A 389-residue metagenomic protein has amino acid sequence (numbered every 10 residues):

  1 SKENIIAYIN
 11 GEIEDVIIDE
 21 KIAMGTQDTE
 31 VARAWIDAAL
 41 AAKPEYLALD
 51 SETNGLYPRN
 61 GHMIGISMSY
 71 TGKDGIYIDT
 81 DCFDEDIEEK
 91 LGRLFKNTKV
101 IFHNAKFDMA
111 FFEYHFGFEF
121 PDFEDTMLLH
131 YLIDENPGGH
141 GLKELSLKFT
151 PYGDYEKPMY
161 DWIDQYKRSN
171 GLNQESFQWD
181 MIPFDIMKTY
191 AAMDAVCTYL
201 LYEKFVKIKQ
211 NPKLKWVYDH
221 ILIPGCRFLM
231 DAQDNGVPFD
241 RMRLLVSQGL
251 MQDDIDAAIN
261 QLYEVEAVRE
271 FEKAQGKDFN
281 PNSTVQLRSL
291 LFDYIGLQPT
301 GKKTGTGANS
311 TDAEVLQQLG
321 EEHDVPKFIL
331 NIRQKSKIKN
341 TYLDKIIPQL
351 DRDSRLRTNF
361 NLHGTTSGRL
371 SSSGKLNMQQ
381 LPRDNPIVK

Functional and structural regions predicted by a protein language model:
S1-T80, P137, K148-T150, P158-P386: Conserved "right-hand" nucleotidyltransferase catalytic core of DNA-directed polymerases
A34-A39, D84-T98: Short, basic/hydrophobic alpha-helical segments
A48, T98-A105: Acidic beta-strand-to-loop metal/phosphate-binding motif
T53-G55, K106-F107, L128: Short, glycine/acidic-enriched loop or turn micro-motifs at the edges of active sites
G75-Y77, V100, P121-D125: Conserved beta-strand scaffold positions in the cores of enzyme catalytic domains, especially in NTP/NDP-utilizing
F95-V100, G276-D278: Short active-site oxyanion
D108-Y114, L290: Phosphate- and divalent-cation-binding pockets in alpha/beta enzyme and binding domains that engage nucleotide-derived
F118-E135, G141-L147: Conserved beta-strand -> loop -> alpha-helix junction used to position metal-binding or nucleic-acid-contacting
